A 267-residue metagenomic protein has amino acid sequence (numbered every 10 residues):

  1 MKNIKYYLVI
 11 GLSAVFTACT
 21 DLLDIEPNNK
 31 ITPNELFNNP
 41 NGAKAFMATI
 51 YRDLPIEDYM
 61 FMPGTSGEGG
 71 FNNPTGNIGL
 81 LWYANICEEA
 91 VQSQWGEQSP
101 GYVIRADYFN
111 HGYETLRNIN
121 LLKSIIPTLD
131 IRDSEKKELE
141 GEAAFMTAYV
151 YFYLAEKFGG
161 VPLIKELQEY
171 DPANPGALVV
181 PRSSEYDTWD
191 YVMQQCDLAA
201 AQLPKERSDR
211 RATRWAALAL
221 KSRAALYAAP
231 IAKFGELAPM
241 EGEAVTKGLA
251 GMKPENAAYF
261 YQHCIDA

Functional and structural regions predicted by a protein language model:
M1-N28: Bacterial Sec-dependent N-terminal signal peptides
C19-G70, E243, Y261-C264: Membrane-proximal, proline-rich intrinsically disordered regions
N39, K44-M62, W82-F158, G176-R211: Conserved, well-structured interaction surfaces
A155-E156, P162, R207, Y227-E236: Short coil/turn linking the two alpha-helices of tandem helical-hairpin repeats
E166-P172, E241-A244: Short, conserved phosphate-binding/catalytic loop or strand-edge motifs used in phosphoryl-/nucleotidyl-transfer
L218-A224: TPR/Sel1-like alpha-solenoid repeat signature
E236-E255: A solvent-exposed, charged loop/short amphipathic helix patch at secondary-structure junctions
